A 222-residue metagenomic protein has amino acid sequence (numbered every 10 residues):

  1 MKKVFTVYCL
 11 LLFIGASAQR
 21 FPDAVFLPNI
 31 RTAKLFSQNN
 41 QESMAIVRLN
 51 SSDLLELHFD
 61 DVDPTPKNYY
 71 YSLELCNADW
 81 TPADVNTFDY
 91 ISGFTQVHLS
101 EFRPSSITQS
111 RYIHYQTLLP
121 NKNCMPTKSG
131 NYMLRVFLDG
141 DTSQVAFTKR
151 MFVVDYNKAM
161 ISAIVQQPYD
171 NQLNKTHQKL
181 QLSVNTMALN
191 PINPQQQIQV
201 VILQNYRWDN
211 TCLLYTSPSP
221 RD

Functional and structural regions predicted by a protein language model:
M1-F21: Bacterial Sec-dependent N-terminal signal peptides
A24-V25, V153-H177: Low-complexity, Pro/Ser/Thr- and charge-rich linker/hinge segments at domain boundaries
A33-S72, L173-T186: Contiguous beta-strand segments within globular domains
D63-K67, P126, L189-Q195: A short beta-turn/strand-edge loop motif at beta-sheet boundaries
G93-Y112: Extended, solvent-exposed segments with strong compositional bias
Y115-N121: Ligand-binding face of N-terminal immunoglobulin V-set domains in extracellular IgSF glycoproteins
K128-D139, L203: Internal, hydrophobic beta-strand segments that form the core of beta-sheet-rich folds
Y215-D222: Conserved small/polar residues in nucleotide/adenosyl-binding loops
